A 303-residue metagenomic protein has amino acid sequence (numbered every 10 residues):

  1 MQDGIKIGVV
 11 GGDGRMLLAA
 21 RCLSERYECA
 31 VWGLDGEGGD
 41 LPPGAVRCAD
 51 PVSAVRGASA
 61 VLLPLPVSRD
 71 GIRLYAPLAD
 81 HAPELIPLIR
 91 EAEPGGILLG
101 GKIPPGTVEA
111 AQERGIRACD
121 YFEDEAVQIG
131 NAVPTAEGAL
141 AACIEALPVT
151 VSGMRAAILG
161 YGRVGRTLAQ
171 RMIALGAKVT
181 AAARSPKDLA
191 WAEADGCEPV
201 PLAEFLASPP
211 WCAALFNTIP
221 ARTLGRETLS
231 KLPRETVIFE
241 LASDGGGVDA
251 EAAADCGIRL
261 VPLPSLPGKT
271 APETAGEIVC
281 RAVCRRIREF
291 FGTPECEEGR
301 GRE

Functional and structural regions predicted by a protein language model:
Q2, L63-S152, A282, E289: Glycine/serine-rich phosphate-binding loop and adjoining beta1-alpha1 elements at the start of nucleotide-handling
Q2-E37: N-terminal phosphate-binding or glycine-rich loops at protein starts, especially the Walker A/P-loop of NTPases
I7-L17, S152-M172: Glycine-rich adenosine-cofactor-binding loop
D13, G33-G36, P104, R184-P186 (+1 more regions): Residues in the short beta-alpha loop(s) of Rossmann-like NAD(P)-binding domains
R26-P42, L175-D195: NAD(P)-binding Rossmann-fold cofactor-contacting core
C48, P66-G71, H81-I97, E193-G268: Rossmann-like adenosine-cofactor binding region
I97, K102-C119, A242-R286: Rossmann-fold NAD(P)-binding glycine/threonine-rich loop
